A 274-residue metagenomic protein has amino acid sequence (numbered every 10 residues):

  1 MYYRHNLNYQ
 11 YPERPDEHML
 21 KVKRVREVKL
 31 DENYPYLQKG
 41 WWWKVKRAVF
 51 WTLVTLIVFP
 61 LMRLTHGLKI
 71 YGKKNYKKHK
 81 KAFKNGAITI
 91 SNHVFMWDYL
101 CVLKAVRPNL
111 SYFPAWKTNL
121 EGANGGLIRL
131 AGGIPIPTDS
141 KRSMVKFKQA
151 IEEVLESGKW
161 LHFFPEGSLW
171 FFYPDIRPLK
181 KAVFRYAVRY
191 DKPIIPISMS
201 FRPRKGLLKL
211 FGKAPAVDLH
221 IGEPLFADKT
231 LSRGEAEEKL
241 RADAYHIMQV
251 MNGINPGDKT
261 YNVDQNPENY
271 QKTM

Functional and structural regions predicted by a protein language model:
M1-A87, W97-C101, E268-M274: Membrane-anchoring hydrophobic helices of lipid-metabolizing enzymes
M1-N33, V145-M274: Non-catalytic C-terminal accessory region of glycerolipid acyltransferases and related lyso-lipid remodeling enzymes
V49, L53, R142-S143, K239-L240: Soluble or luminal CAZymes and related metallo-dependent hydrolases
V54, L120-N124, K205, A214: Short, glycine/polar-rich helix-capping loops at beta-to-alpha or helix-loop-helix junctions that flank or form
L64, N109, L130-A131, S157-G158 (+1 more regions): Structured helix-beta-strand junction loops
I70, F113, G133-P135, I194-P196 (+1 more regions): Conserved beta-strand scaffold positions in the cores of enzyme catalytic domains, especially in NTP/NDP-utilizing
I70-K73, E121, V145-K148: Structural motif corresponding to alpha-helix initiation and N-cap regions
K81-K141: Catalytic core of membrane glycerolipid acyltransferases/transacylases, capturing the structured, soluble-facing
